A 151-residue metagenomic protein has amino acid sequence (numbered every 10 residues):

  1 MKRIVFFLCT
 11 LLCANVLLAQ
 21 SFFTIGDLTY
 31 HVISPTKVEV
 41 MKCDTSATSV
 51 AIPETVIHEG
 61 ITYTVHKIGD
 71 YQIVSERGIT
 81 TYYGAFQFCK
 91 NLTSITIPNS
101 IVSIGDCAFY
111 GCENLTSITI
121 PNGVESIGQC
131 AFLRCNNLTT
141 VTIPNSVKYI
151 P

Functional and structural regions predicted by a protein language model:
I4-A14: Sec-dependent N-terminal signal peptides
V5-F6, T24, V102, E125: Generic early N-terminus positional signal peaking at residue ~5-7
L17-S21, D27: Boundary at the C-terminal end of the N-terminal hydrophobic targeting segment
T29-V32: Short amphipathic beta-strand and strand-loop transition segments with alternating hydrophobic
P35, T45-K67, Q72-S103, E113-S126 (+1 more regions): Structural signature of tandem-repeat unit edges
V38-E39: Non-globular, low-complexity intrinsically disordered regions
